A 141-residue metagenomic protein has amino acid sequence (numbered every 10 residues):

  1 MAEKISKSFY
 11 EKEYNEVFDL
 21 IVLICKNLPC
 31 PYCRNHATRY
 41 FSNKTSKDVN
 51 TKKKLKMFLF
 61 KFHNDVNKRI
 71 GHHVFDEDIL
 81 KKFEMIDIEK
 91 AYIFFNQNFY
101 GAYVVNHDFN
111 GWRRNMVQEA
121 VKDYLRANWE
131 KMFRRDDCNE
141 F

Functional and structural regions predicted by a protein language model:
M1-N27, P31-F141: Mid-to-C-terminal functional-domain signal that highlights helix-capping/loop sites within ligand-binding modules
